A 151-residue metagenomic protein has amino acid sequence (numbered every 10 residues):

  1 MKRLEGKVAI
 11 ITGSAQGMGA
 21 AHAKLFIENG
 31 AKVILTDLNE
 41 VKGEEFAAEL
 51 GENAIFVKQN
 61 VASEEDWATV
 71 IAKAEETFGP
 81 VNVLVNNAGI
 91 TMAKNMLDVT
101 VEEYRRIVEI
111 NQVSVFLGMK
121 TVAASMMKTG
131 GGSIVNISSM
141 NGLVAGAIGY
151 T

Functional and structural regions predicted by a protein language model:
R3-K32: Canonical Rossmann dinucleotide-binding motif of NAD(H)/NADP(H)-dependent dehydrogenases/reductases, specifically
E40-V41, Q59-T69, V101: The beta1-alpha1 cofactor-binding region of Rossmann-like NAD(H)/NADP(H)-dependent oxidoreductases
E52-N53, K73-L84, M92, G131: A glycine-rich helix->loop->beta "capping" turn within Rossmann-like NAD(P)(H)-dependent oxidoreductase domains
N95-M96, E103-R105: Substrate-binding pocket helix/loop in short-chain dehydrogenase/reductase
V99, A145-T151: Active-site loop-to-helix junction immediately N-terminal to the catalytic Tyr of the SDR YXXXK motif in Rossmann-fold
M119-K120: A short, exposed helix-loop element centered on a Lys and neighboring polar residues
S139: Residue(s) in the substrate-gating loop at a strand-loop-helix junction that position the organic substrate next
